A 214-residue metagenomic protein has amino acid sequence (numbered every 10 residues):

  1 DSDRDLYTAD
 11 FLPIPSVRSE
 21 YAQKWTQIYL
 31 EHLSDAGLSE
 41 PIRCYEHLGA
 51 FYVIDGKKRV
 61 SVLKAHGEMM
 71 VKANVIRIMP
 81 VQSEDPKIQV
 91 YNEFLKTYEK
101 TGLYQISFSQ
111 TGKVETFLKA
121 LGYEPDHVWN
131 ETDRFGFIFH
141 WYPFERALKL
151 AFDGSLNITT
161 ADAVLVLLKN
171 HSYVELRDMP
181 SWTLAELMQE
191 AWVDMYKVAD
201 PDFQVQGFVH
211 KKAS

Functional and structural regions predicted by a protein language model:
D1-A50: Short alpha-helix boundary/capping and kink motifs at helix termini
R4, P15-R18, H32, R43 (+5 more regions): Arginine residue identity/basic-tract feature
A9, M69, V75-S214: Surface-exposed, charge/polar-rich loops and edge strands
E20, F51-D55, S109: Short, well-structured alpha-helical patches and their helix-loop capping segments that border functional surfaces
Y29, V60, E115: Short glycine-/small-residue-rich flexible loop motifs, especially phosphate/cofactor-binding loops
S34-Y52, K57-V90: A short, basic-hydrophobic beta/loop patch
